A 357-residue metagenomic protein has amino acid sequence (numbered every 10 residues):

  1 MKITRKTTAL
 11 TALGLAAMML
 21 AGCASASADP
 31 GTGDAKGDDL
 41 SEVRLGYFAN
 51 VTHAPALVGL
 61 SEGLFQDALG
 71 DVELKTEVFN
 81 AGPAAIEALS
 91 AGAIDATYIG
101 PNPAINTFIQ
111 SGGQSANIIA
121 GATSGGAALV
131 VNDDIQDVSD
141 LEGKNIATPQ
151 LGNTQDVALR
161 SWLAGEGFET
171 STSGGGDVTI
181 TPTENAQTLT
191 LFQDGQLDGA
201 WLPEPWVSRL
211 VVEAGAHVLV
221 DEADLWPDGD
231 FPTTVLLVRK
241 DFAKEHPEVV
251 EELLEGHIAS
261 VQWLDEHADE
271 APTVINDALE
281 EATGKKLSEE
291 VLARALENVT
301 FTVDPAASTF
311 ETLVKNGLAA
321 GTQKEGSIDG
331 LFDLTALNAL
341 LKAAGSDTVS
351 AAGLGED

Functional and structural regions predicted by a protein language model:
M1-E42, T348-D357: Short, low-complexity disordered leader/linker segments with a strong preference for bacterial N-terminal type II
D29-T181, D198-W201: Short, glycine-/small- and polar/acidic-enriched structural segments that line small-molecule recognition paths
V43-R44, K144-P149, Q196-L197, D241 (+2 more regions): Second-shell loop/turn segments in exported
H53, L57, E62, I86 (+14 more regions): Extracytoplasmic/secreted envelope proteins and their assembly/folding machinery, especially bacterial periplasmic
Q66-D71, S171-G174, D224-G229, E297-P305: Short, solvent-exposed loop/beta-turn-alpha elements that line the ligand-binding surface or hinge of extracytoplasmic
G174-D177, Q187-L279: Pocket-lining segment of extracytoplasmic ligand-binding domains
K244-K324: Secondary-structure end/capping motifs
K315-D357: Conserved C-terminal helix/tail region of periplasmic/extracytoplasmic solute-binding proteins
